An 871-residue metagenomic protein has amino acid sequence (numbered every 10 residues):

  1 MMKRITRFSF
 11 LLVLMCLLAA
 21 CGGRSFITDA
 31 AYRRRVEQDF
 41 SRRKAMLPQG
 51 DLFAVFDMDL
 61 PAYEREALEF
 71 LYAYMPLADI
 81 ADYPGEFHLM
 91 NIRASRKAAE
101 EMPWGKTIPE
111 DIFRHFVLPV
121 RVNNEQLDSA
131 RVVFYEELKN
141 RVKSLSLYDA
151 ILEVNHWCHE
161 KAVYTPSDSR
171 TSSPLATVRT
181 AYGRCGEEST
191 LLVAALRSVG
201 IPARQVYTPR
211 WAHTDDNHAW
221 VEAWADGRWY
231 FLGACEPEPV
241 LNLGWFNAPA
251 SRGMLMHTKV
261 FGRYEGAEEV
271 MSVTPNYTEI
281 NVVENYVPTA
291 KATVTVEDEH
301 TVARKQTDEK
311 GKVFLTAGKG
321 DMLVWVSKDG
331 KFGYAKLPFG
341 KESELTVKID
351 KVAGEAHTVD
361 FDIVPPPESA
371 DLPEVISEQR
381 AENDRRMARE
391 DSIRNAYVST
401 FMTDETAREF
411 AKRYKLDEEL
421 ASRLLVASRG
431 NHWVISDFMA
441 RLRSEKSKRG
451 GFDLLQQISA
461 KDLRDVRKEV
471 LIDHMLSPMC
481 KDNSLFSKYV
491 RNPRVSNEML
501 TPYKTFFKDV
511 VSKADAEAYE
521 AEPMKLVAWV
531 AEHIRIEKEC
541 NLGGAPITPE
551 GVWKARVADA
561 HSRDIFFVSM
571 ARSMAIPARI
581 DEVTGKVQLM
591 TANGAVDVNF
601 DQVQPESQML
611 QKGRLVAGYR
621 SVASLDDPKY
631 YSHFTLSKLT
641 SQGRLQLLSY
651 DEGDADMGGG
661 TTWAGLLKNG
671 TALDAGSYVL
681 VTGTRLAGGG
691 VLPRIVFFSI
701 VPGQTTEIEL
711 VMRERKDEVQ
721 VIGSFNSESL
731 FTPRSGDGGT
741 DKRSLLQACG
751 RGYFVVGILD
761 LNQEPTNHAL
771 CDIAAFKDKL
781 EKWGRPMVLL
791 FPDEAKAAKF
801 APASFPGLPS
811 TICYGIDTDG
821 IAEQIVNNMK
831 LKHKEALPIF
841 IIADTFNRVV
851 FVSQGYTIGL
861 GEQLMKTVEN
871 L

Functional and structural regions predicted by a protein language model:
F26, N140-H156, T165-L175, T180-N276 (+5 more regions): Hydrophobic/aromatic-rich core segments of domains that either
T28-G183, D215-D216, E390-A555, Q602: Secondary-structure boundary elements
N276-Y277, E284-V302, K319-D321, E522 (+2 more regions): Short, ordered, surface-exposed loop/turn motifs in non-cytosolic proteins
D298-A317, L337, Q642-L667: Short, acidic Ser/Thr/Gly-rich low-complexity loop/linker segments typical of extracellular and cell-surface proteins
G330-G354, R685-R713: Structured interaction patches on ligand/partner-binding surfaces of diverse proteins
L745-I773, P786-L790: Short active-site neighborhood of thiol/selenol oxidoreductases, capturing the structured segment around
P802-L837: Short, internal strand/loop/helix patches that form the active-site neighborhood or redox-interaction surface
A836-L871: Thiol-/selenol-based redox modules, centered on thioredoxin-like and closely related oxidoreductase domains
